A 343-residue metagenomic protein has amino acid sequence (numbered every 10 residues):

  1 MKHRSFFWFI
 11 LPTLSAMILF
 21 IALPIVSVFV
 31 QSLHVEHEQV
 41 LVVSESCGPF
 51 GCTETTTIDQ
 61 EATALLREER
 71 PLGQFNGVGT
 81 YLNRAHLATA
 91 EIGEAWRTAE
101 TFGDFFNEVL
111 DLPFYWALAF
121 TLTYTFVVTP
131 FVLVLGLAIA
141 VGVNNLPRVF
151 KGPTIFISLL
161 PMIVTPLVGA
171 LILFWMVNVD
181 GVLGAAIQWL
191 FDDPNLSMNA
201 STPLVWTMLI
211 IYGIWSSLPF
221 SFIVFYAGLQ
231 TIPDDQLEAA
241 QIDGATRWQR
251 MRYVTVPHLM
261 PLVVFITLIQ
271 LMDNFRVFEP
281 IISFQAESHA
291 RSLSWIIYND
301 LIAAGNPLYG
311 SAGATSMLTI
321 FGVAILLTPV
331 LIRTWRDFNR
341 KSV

Functional and structural regions predicted by a protein language model:
K2-V343: A structural signal for multi-pass alpha-helical bundles of membrane permease subunits that mediate small-molecule
